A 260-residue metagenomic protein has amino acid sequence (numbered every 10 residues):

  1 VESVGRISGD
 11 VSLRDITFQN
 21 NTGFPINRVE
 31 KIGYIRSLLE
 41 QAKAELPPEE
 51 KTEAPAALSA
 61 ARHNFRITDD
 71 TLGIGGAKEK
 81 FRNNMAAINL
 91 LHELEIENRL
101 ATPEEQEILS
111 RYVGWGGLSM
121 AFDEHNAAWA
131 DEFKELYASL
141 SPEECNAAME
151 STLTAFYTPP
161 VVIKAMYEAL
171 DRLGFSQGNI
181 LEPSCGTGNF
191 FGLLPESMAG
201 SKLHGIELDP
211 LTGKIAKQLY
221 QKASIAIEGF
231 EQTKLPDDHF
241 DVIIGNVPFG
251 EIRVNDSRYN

Functional and structural regions predicted by a protein language model:
V1-E2, R14, V29, D238: Glycine-centered loop/turn motifs
S3-F24: Basic/aromatic-rich interaction segments and small domains that mediate binding to polyanionic partners
S12, P25-Y34, P159, G229: Helix N-cap / beta->alpha transition motif
F18-K43: Intrinsically disordered, low-complexity, charged/polar segments
N20, I26, P48-E49, A56 (+1 more regions): Generic low-complexity segments that are intrinsically disordered, proline-rich and/or Lys/Arg-biased
E40-S59: Acidic, low-complexity intrinsically disordered tails
A61-L219: Class I S-adenosyl-L-methionine
S184-N260: SAM-dependent methyltransferase catalytic-core segment centered on the flexible catalytic loop and adjoining short
